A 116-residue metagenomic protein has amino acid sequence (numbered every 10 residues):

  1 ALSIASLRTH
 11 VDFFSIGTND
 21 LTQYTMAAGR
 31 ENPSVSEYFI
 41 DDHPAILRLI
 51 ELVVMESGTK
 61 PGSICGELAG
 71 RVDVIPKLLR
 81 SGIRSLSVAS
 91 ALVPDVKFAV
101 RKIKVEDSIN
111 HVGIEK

Functional and structural regions predicted by a protein language model:
A1-K116: Conserved alpha/beta-domain cores
